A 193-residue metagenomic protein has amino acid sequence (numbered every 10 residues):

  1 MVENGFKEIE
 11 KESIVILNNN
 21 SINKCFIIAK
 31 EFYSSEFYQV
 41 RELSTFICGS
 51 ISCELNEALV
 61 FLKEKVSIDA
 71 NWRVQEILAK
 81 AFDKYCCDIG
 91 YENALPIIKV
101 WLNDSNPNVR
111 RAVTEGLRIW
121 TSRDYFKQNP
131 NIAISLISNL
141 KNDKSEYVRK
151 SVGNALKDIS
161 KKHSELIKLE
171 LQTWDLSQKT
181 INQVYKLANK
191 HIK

Functional and structural regions predicted by a protein language model:
M1-K193: Alpha-helical scaffold domains
